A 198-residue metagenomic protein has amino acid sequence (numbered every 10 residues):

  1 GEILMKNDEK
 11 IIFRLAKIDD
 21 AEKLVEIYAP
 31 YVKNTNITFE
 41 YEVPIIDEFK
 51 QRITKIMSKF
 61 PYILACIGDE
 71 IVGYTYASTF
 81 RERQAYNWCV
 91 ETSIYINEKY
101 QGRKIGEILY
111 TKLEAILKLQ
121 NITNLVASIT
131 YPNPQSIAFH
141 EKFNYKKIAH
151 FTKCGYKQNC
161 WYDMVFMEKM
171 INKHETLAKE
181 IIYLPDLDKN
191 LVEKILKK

Functional and structural regions predicted by a protein language model:
I12-L24: A short beta-loop-alpha structural element at the N-terminal edge of CoA-dependent acyl/N-acetyltransferase catalytic
V25-R52: Conserved GNAT-fold acetyl-CoA-binding loop/helix
P44-K99, Y110-T111, M170-I171: Acetyl-CoA-dependent GNAT
Q101, A127-I137: Conserved beta-strand-loop-alpha-helix junction that forms the acyl-donor binding cleft
G102-I116, A138-K142: Conserved acetyl-CoA-binding loop-helix of GNAT-fold acetyltransferases
L117-I129: Conserved GNAT acetyl-CoA-binding A-motif
V126-I129, E141, K146-D163, N172-K173 (+1 more regions): Conserved catalytic-core motifs of GNAT/GCN5-like acyltransferases
E180-K198: Short, cationic low-complexity segments
